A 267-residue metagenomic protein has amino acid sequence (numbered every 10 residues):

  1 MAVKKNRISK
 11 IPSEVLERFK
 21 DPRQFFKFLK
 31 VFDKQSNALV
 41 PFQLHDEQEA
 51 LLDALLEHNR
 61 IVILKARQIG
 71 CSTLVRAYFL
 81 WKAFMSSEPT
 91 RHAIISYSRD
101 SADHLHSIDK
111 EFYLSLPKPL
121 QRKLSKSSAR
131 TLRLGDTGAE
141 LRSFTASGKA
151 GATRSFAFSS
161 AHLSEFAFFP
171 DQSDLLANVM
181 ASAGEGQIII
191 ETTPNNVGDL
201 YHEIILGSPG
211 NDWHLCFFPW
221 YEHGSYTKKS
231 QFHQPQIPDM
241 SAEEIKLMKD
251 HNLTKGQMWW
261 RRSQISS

Functional and structural regions predicted by a protein language model:
A2-S267: Phosphate/NTP-binding elements of NTP-utilizing enzymes
